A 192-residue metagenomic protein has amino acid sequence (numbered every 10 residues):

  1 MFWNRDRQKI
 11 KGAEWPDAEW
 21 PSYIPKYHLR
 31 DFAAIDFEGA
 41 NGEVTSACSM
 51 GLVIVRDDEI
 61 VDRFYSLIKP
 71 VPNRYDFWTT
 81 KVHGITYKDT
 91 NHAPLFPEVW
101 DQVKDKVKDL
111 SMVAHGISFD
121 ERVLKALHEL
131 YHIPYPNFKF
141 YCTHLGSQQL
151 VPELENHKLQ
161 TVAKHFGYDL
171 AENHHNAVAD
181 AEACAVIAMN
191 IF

Functional and structural regions predicted by a protein language model:
F2-W3, K9-N137, P152, Q160-H175: Conserved non-catalytic scaffold segment of RNase H-like nuclease domains
I35, Y141, A179: Active-site flanking residues adjacent to catalytic metal/cofactor-binding acidic residues
F37-N41, L145, A183: Short, glycine/acidic-enriched loop or turn micro-motifs at the edges of active sites
E98, G146, D180-E182: Short secondary-structure boundary/hinge segments and terminal tails
F140-H157: Short alpha-helix plus adjacent loop in nuclease-associated cores
L145-Q148, K164, V186-M189: Generic alpha-helical structural context detector
N176-M189: Acidic, divalent-metal-coordinating active-site segment for phosphoryl/phosphodiester hydrolysis, typified by short
